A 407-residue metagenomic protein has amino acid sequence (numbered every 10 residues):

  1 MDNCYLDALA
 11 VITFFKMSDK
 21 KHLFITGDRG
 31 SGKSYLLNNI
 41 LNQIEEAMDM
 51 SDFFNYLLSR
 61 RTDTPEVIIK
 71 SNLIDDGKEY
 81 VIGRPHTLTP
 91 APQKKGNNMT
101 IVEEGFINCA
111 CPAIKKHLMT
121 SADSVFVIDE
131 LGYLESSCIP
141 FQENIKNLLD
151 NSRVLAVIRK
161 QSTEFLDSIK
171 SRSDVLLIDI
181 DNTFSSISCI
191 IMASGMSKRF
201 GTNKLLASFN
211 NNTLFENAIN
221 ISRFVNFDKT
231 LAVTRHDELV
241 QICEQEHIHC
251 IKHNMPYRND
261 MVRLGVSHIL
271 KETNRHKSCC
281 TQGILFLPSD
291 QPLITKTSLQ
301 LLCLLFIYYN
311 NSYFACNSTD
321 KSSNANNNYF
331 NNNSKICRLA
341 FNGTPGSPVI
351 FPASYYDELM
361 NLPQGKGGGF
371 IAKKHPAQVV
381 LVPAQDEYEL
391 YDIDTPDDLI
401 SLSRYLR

Functional and structural regions predicted by a protein language model:
R29: The conserved Walker
K33: Conserved lysine of the Walker
L36: Hydrophobic positions on the alpha1 helix immediately C-terminal to the Walker A/P-loop
N42-K94: N-terminal phosphate/diphosphate-binding loop that engages ATP/GTP or pyrophosphate donors across diverse enzyme folds
L131-S185: Replace "adjacent to P-loop NTPase cores in ATP/GTP-dependent enzymes" with "adjacent to NTP-binding cores
S186-D237: N-terminal glycine-rich phosphate-binding loop and ensuing alpha1 helix
R258-K321, A325-D357: Conserved beta-loop-beta/alpha segment of the NTase-like Rossmann-fold superfamily that binds/positions NTPs
D357, N361-R407: Conserved alpha/beta core of the MobA/IspD/sugar-nucleotide pyrophosphorylase nucleotidyltransferase superfamily
